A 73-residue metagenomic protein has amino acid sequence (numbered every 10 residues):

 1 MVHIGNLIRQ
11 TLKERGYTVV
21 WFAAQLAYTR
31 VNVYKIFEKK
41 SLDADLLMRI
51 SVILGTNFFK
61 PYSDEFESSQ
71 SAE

Functional and structural regions predicted by a protein language model:
M1-V2: A detector for short, charged/polar N-terminal pre-domain segments
N6, Y17, L42-D45: Residue-level signal for the short linker/turn that defines the boundary of a DNA-recognition helix
L7-Q10, G16, K35, K60-E73: Short, charged recognition helix plus adjacent turn of helix-turn-helix-like nucleic-acid-binding domains
L12, A23, S51: The alpha-helix within a helix-turn-helix
G16-Y34: Short alpha-helical DNA-recognition segment
T29, K40, S68: The DNA-recognition helices of helix-turn-helix-type DNA-binding domains
K39-V52: Short, basic-rich loop-to-helix N-cap that marks the start of a DNA-contacting helix
